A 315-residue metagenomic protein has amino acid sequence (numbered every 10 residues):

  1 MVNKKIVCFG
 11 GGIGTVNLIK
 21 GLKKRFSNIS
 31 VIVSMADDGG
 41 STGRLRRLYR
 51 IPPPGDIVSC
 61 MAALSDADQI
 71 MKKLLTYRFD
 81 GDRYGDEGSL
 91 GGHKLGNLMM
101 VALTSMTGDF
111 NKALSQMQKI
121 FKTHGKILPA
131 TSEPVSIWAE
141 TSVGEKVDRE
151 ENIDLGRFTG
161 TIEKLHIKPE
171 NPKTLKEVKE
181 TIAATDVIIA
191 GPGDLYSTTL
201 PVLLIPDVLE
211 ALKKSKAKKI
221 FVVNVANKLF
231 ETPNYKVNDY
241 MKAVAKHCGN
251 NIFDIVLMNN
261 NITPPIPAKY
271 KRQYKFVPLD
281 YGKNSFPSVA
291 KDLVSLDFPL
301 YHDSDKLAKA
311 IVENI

Functional and structural regions predicted by a protein language model:
M1-G55: Gly/lys/ser-thr-rich phosphate-binding loops in alpha/beta enzymes that coordinate phosphoanhydride or phosphate groups
F26-S27, S215-K219, F253: A short helix->loop->beta-strand "cap" motif at the edges of active sites that frequently abuts
A36-T159, A310-E313: Electropositive, gly/pro-rich neighborhoods at or near active sites that engage anionic ligands
E133-P192, Y196: Active-site gating loop/helix substructures
L195-L204, I266-Q273: Glycine/threonine-rich flexible loop motifs
V202-L209, Y235-Y240: Charged helix-capping and loop-helix junction motifs
N234-I315: C-terminal functional extensions of proteins
